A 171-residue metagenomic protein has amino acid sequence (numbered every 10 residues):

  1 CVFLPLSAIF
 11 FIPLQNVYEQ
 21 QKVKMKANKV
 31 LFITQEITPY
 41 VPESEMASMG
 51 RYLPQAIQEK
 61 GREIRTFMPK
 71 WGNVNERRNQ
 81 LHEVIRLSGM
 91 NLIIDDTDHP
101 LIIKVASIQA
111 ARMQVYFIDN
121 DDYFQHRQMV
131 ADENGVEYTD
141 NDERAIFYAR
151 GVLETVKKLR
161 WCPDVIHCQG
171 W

Functional and structural regions predicted by a protein language model:
K26-E43, M68-K70: Nucleotide-activated donor-dependent transferases that construct or modify glycoconjugates
E36-M49, N75-R77: A short, glycine/small-residue-rich beta-strand->loop->alpha-helix junction that serves as a flexible
Y52-R62: A short, Lys/Arg-enriched amphipathic alpha-helix followed by its capping loop at the start of a domain
R62-I64, V115, P163: Hydrophobic anchor at the start of a short beta-strand that flanks the dinucleotide cofactor-binding loop
T66, K70-K158: A conserved catalytic-core segment of Leloir-type glycosyltransferases
Q169-W171: Short His-centered aromatic/hydrophobic patch
